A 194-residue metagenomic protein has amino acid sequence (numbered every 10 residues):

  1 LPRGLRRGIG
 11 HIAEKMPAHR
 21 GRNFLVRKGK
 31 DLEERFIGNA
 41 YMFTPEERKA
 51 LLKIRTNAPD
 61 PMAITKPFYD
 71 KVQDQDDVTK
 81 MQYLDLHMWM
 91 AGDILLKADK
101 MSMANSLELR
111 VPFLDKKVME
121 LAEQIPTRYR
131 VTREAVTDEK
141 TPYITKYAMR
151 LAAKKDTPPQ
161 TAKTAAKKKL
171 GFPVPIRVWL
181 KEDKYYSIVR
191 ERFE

Functional and structural regions predicted by a protein language model:
L1-A18: Conserved phosphoryl-transfer catalytic core
M16-E194: Adenosyl-5′-phosphate
